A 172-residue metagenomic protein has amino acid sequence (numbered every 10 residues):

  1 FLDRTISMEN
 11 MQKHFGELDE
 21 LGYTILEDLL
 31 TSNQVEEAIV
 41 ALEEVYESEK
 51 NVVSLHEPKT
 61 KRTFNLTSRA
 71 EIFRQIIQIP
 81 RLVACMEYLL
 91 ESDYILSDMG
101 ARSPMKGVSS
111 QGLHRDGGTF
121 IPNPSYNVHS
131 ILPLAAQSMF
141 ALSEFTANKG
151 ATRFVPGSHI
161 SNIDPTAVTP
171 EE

Functional and structural regions predicted by a protein language model:
F1-L21, L26-N127: Non-heme Fe(II)-dependent double-stranded beta-helix
R102-K106, G118, A141-A147, S158-S161: Short acidic/polar capping segments at secondary-structure boundaries
S125-S130, S143: A generic local secondary-structure boundary/capping motif
L132-A135, E144-E172: Double-stranded beta-helix
